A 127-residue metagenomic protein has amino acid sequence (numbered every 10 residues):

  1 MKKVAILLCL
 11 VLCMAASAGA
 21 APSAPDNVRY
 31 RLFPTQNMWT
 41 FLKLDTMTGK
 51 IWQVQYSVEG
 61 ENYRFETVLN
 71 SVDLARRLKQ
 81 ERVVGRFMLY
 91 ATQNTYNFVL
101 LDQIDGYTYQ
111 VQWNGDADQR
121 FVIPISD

Functional and structural regions predicted by a protein language model:
M1-V4: Positively charged n-region of N-terminal signal peptides that target proteins for export
I6-A15: Bacterial N-terminal signal peptides
A21-W39: Short N-terminal segments immediately surrounding and downstream of signal-peptide cleavage
W39-T46, N97-Q103: Short beta-strand motif characteristic of blades in beta-propeller domains
T40, T48-I51, V58-G60, Y107: Primarily extracytoplasmic ectodomains and periplasmic/lumenal surface modules that are beta-strand-rich
V54-Q55, V111-Q112: Tandem-repeat architecture and repeat-register "anchor" residues
S57-V84, R120-D127: A low-complexity, Ser/Thr/Gly/Pro-enriched, surface-exposed linker/loop concept that marks segments flanking
V72-Y107: Short, solvent-exposed interaction modules
